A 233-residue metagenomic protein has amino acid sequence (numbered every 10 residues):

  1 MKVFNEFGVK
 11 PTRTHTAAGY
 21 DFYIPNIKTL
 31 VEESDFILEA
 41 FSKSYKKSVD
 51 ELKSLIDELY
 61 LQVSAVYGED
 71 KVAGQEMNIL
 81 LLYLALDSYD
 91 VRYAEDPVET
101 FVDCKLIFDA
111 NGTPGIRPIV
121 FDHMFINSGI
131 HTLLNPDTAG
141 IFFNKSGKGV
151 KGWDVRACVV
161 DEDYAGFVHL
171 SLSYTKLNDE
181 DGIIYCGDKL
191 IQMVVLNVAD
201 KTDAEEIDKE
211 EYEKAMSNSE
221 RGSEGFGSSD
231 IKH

Functional and structural regions predicted by a protein language model:
M1-H233: DUTPase catalytic domain/fold
